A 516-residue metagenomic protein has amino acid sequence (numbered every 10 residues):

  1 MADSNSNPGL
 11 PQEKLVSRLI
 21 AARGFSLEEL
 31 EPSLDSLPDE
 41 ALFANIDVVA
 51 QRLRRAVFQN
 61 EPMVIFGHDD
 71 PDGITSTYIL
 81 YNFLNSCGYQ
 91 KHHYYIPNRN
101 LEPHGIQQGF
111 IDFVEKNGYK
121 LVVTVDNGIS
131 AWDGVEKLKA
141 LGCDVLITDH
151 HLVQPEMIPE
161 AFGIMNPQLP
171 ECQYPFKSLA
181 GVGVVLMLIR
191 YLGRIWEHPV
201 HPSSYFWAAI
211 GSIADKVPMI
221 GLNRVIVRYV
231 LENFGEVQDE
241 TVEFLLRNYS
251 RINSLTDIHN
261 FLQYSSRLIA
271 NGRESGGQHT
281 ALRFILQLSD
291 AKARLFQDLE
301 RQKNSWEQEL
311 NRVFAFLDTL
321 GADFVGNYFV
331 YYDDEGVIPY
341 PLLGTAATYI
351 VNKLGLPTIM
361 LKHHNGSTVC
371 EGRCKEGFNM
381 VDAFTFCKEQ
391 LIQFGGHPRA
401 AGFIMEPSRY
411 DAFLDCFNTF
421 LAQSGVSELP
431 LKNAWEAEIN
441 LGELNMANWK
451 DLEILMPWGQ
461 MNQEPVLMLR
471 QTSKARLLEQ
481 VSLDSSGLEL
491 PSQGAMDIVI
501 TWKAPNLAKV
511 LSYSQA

Functional and structural regions predicted by a protein language model:
M1: Interfaces and regulatory segments of ATP-dependent nucleotide/adenylate/phosphodiester-chemistry enzymes
S6-L121, L141, E160, G193-D415 (+3 more regions): Hydrophobic helix-and-loop "lid/oligomerization" segment in the mid-to-C-terminal part of catalytic domains
V114-E115, T124-H201, Y205-G211, V217: Conserved phosphate-handling catalytic cores of large alpha/beta enzymes
E236-V242, Q423-E489: A contiguous loop/helix-start segment that scaffolds small-molecule binding in enzyme catalytic cores
V369, Q515-A516: Noncatalytic, beta-rich nucleic-acid-contacting surfaces in large DNA/RNA-processing enzymes
A437-E438, S512-S514: Conserved bacterial/organellar gene-expression machines centered on ribosome-associated P-loop NTPases
Q493-A508: Flexible glycine-rich surface loops and low-complexity tracts that mediate binding to linear polymers
